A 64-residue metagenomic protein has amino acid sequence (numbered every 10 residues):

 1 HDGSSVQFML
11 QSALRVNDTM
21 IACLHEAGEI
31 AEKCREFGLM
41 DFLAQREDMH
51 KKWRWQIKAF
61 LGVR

Functional and structural regions predicted by a protein language model:
H1-Q45: Acidic/histidine-rich alpha-helical segments that form the ligand environment of transition-metal centers
C34, V63-R64: Short alpha-helical linear motifs
W53-L61: Amphipathic alpha-helical coiled-coil segments
